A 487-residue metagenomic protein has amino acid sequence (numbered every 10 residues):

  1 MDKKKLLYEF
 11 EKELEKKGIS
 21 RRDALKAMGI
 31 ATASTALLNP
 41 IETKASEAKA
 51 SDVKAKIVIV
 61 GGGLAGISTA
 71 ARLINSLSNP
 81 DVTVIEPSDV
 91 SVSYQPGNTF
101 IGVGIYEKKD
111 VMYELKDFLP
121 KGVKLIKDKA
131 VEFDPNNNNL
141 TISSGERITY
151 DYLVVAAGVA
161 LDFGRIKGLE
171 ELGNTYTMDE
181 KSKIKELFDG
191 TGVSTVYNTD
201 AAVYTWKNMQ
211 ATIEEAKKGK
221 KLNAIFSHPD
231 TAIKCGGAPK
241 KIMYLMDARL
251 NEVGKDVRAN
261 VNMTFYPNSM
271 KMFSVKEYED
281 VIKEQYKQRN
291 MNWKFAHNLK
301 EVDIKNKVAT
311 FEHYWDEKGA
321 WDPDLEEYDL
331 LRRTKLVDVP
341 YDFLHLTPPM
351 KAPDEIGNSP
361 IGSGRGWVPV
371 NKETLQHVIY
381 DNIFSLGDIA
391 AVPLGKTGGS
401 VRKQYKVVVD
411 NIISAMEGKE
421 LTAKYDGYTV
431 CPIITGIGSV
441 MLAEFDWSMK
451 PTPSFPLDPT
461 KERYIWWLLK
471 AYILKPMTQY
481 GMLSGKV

Functional and structural regions predicted by a protein language model:
M1-S20: N-terminal secretory signal peptides
L14-A31, L38-K54, I126-K241, L245-G254 (+1 more regions): FAD-binding core/adjacent interface of flavoenzyme oxidoreductases
L38-S78: C-terminal segment of N-terminal export signals and the immediately downstream linker at the start of the mature
V53, L442-V487: C-terminal auxiliary extensions adjacent to catalytic cores
L77-Y150, K276-N292: N-terminal Rossmann-like dinucleotide/flavin-binding domain of flavoprotein oxidoreductases that bind FAD/FMN
N79, P120-E132, D247-R365: A Rossmann-like FAD-binding core segment of flavoenzymes
E170-K218, Y328, V337-V401: FAD-site-proximal beta/loop scaffold in flavoenzymes
I389-Y425: A conserved FAD-binding loop/helix module that cradles the flavin
